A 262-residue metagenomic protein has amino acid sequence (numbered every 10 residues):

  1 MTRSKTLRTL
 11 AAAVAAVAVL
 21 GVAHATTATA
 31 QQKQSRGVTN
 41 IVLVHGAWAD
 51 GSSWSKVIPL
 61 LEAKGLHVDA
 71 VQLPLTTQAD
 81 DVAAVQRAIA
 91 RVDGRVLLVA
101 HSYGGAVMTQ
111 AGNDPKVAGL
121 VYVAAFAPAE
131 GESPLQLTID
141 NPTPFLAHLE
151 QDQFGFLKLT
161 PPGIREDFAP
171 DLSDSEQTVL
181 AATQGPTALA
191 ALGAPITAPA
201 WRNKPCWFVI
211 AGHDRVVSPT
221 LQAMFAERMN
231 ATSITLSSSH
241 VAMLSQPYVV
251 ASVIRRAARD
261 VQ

Functional and structural regions predicted by a protein language model:
K33-D93: Active-site catalytic motif of lipid deacylating hydrolases and related acyltransferases
V99-G104, M108: Gly/Ala-rich beta-loop-alpha elbow adjacent to hydrolase catalytic centers
K116-P161, R165, A188-L192, F225: Flexible "cap/lid" loop of the alpha/beta hydrolase fold
L120, W207-D214: Conserved strand-to-loop "acid loop" that flanks and positions the catalytic carboxylate
V179-A200: Active-site nucleophile elbow and catalytic-triad environment of alpha/beta-hydrolase enzymes
N203-I210, S233: Catalytic His-Asp charge-relay segment
G212-S238, A257: Conserved loop-alpha-helix segment in the C-terminal half of the alpha/beta-hydrolase fold that carries the catalytic
L244-D260: Post-His helix in hydrolase/transferase enzymes
